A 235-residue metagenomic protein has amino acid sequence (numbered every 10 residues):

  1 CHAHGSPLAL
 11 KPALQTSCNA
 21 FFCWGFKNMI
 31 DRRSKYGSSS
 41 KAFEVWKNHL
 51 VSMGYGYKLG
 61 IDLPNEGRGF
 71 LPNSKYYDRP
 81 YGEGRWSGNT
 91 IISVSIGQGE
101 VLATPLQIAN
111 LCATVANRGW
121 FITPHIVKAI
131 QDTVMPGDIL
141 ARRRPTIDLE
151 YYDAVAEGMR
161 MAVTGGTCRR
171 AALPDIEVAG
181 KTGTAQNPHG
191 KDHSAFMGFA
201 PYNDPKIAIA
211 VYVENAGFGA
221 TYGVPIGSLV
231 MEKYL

Functional and structural regions predicted by a protein language model:
C1-G219: Beta-lactam-recognizing serine transpeptidase/beta-lactamase-like catalytic domain environment
A116, V163, S228-L235: Short amphipathic alpha-helical signal-transduction/dimerization elements
Y222-P225: Generic recognition of short, well-ordered alpha-helical segments
